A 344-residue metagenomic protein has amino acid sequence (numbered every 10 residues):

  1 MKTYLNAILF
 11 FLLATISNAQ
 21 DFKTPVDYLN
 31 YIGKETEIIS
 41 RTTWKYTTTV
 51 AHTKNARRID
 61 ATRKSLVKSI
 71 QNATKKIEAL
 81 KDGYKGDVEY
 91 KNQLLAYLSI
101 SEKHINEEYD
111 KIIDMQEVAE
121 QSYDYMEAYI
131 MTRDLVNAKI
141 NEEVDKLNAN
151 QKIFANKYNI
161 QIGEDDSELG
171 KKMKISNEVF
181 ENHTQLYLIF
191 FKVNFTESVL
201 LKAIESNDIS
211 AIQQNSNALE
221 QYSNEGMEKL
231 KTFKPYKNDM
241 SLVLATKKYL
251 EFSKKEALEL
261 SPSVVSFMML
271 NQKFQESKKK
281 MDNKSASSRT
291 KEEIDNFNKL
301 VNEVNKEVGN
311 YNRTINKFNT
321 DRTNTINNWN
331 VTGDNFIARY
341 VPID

Functional and structural regions predicted by a protein language model:
M1-Y28, D344: Bacterial Sec-dependent N-terminal signal peptides
D21-N55, Q116-I212, S216, N271-D344: C-terminal amphipathic alpha-helix
K34-E35, A61-S69, Q93-I112, Q214-Q221 (+1 more regions): Amphipathic, heptad-repeat alpha-helices with coiled-coil/zipper character that mediate oligomerization and scaffolding
T43, T47, I70, T74-I77 (+9 more regions): A structural signal for well-ordered alpha-helices, especially hydrophobic packing surfaces of coiled-coils
T47-M131: Post-signal peptide N-terminal segment of secreted/secretory-pathway proteins
A73-L95, D114-M115, G226-K248, P262-N271: Short, solvent-exposed, charged loop/turn and helix-capping segments that join or cap alpha-helices on peripheral
K75-G83, I189-S198, N215, E228-T232 (+3 more regions): Mature extracytoplasmic or organellar-lumen-exposed domains after removal of signal/transit peptides
K76-L80, Q121, K139-E142, S206-N217 (+2 more regions): Amphipathic alpha-helical hairpins
